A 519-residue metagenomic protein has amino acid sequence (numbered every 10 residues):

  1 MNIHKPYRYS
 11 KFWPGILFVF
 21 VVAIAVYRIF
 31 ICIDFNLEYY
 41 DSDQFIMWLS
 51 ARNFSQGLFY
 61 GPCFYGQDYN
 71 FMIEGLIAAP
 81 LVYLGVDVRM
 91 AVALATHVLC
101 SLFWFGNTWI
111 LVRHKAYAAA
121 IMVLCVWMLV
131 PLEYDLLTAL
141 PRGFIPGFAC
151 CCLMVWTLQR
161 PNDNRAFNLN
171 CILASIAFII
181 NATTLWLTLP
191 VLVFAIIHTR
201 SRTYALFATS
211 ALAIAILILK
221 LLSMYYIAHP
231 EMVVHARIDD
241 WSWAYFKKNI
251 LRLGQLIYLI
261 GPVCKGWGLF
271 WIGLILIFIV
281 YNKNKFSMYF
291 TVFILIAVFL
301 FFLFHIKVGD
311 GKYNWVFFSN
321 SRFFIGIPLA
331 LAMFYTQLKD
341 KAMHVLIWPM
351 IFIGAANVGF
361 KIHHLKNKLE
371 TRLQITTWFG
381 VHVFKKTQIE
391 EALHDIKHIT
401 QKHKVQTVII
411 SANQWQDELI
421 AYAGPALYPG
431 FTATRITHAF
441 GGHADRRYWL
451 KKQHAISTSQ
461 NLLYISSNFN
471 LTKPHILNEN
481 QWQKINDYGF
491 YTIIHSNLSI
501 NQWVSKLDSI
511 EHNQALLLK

Functional and structural regions predicted by a protein language model:
V22-I24, L94-A116, L153, L276-N282: Transmembrane-helix motifs of polytopic, lipid-linked glycan transferases
C32-D34, R89, L124-A149, I179: Aromatic- and kink-enriched transmembrane "portal" helix at the membrane-lumen/periplasm boundary that abuts
C32-S42, S55-A79, Y83, D87-M90: Membrane-proximal lumenal/periplasmic loop motifs of glycosylation machinery
N107-P131, F148-C151: Transmembrane-helix signature of polytopic, membrane-embedded enzymes that assemble or transfer cell-envelope glycans
T157, A166-A182, T188-V193, S210-L217: Membrane-interface alpha helices of multi-pass inner-membrane proteins
W186, I306-V345: Hydrophobic/aromatic-rich transmembrane helices and adjacent perimembrane loops
L192-I197, C264-I296, L331-F334: Hydrophobic, aromatic-rich transmembrane alpha-helices and their immediate juxtamembrane boundary segments
F352-G430, G489-T492, N497-K519: Membrane-embedded, lumen/periplasm-facing catalytic core of multi-pass transferases that use lipid-linked donors
